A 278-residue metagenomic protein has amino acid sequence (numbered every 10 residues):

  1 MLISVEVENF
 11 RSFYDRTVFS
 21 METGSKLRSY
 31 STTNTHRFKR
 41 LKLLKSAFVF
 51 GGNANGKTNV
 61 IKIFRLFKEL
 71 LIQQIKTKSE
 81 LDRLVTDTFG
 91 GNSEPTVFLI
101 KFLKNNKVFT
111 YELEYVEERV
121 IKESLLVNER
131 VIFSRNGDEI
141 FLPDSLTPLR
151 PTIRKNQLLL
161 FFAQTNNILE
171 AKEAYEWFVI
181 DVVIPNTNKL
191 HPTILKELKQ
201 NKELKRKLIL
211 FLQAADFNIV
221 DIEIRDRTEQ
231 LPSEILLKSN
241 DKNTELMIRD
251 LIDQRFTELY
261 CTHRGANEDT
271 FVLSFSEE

Functional and structural regions predicted by a protein language model:
M1, N92-V97, V116-I121, I252-E258: A short, compositionally biased
M1-R65: Pre-Walker A-like glycine/lysine-rich segment at the N-terminus of P-loop NTPase domains
V5, F98-I100, V120-L126, T257-G265: Short polybasic amphipathic segments
S12, K104-V108, A266-E268: Glycine-centered tight beta-turn/hairpin loop motif at sheet-sheet or coil-to-beta transitions
R16-S20, T110-E112, V272-S274: Well-ordered beta-strand positions in beta-sheet-rich domains
R37-F48, G52, I61-Y111, V116-E117: Conserved P-loop NTP-binding catalytic core
S46-A54, K238-E278: Conserved ABC ATPase signature
T110-L236: Electropositive, glycine-dotted interaction segments that contact anionic polymers or phosphate-rich ligands
